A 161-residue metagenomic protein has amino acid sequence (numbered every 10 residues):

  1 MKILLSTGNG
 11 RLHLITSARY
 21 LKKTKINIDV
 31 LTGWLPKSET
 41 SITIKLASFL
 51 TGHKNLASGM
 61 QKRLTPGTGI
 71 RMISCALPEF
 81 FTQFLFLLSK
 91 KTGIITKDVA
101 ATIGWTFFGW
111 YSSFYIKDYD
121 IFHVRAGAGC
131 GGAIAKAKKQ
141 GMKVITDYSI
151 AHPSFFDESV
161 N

Functional and structural regions predicted by a protein language model:
M1-G69, S113, K117: N-terminal subdomain of nucleotide-sugar transferases
K2-T7, S112-C130, A137, M142-D147: Short N-terminal targeting/anchoring amphipathic segment
N9-H13, A100-F108, G129: Soluble or luminal CAZymes and related metallo-dependent hydrolases
G10-L12, L35-S38, G127-C130, S149-P153: Short, solvent-exposed loop/turn segments at secondary-structure junctions
I15-T16, G131-A135: Alpha-helical elements of the RecA-like P-loop NTPase motor core of helicases
K22, A135-K138: Anion (oxyanion) recognition and catalysis
K45-A47, R71, C75-A100, Q140-N161: Acceptor-binding helix/loop patch of EC 2.4 sugar-transfer enzymes, predominantly nucleotide-sugar-dependent
C75, E79-Q83, D98-I121: An amphipathic, basic-hydrophobic alpha-helix
